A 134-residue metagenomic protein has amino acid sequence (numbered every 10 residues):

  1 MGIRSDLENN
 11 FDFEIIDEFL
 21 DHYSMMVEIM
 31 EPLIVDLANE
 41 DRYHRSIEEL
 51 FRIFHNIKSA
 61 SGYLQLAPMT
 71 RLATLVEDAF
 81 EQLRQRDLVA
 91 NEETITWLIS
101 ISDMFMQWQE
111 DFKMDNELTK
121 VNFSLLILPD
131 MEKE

Functional and structural regions predicted by a protein language model:
M1-E134: Non-catalytic helical tethers at domain boundaries
